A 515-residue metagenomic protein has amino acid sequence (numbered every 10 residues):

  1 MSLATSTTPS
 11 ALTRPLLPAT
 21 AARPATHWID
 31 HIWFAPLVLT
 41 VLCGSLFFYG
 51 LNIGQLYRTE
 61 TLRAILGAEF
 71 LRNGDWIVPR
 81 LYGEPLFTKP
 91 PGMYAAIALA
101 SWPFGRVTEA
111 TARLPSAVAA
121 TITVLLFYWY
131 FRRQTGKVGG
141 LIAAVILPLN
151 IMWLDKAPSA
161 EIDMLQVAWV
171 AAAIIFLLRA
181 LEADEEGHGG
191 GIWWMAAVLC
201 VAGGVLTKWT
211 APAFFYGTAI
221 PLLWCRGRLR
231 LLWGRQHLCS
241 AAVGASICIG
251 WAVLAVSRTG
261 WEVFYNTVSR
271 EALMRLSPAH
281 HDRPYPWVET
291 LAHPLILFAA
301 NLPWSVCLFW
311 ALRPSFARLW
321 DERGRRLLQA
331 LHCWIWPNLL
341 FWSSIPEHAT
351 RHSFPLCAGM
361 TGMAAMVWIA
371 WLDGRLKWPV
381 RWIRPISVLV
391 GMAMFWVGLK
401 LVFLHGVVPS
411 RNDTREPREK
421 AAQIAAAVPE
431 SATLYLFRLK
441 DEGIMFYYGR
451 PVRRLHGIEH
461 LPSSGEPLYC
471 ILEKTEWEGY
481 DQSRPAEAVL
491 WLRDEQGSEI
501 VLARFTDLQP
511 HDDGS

Functional and structural regions predicted by a protein language model:
S2-L376, G406-V407, Q496-S498: Membrane-integral, polyisoprenol-dependent glycosyltransferases of the GT-C/oligosaccharyltransferase superfamily
W33, N52-G54, A98, V388-A393 (+1 more regions): Short low-complexity stretches enriched in small and charged residues
G44, F395-S498, R504-L508: Short periplasmic/luminal acceptor-recognition loop of GT-C membrane glycosyltransferases, typified by
V205, P212, R375, R381-L389 (+1 more regions): Long hydrophobic alpha-helices with heptad-repeat/coiled-coil character
L328, L356, M360, S387-G391 (+2 more regions): Alpha-helix N-cap/loop-to-helix boundary motif
I369-V402: Signature aromatic-anchored transmembrane alpha helix within multi-pass, membrane-resident enzymes that catalyze glycan
H511-S515: Short, solvent-exposed mixed-charge patches
